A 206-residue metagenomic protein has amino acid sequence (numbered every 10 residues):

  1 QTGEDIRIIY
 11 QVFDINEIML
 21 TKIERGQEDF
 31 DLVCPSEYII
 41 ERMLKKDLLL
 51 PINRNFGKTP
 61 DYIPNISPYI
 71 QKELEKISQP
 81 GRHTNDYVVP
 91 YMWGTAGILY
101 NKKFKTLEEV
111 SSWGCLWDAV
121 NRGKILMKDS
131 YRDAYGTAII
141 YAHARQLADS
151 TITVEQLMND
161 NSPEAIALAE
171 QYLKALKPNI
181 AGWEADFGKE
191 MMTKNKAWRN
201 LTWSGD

Functional and structural regions predicted by a protein language model:
Q1-K46: Early extracytoplasmic/lumenal segment of secretory-pathway proteins
R7-I8, D29-D31, G123-K124, N195-W198: Short active-site oxyanion
I15, E37-I39, K102-K103, N121 (+2 more regions): Solvent-exposed coil/turn segments that connect beta secondary-structure elements in extracytoplasmic/periplasmic
F30-P35, A181-G182, W198-W203: Paired acidic/hydrophobic, glycine-rich loop segments that form the ligand-binding mouth/hinge of periplasmic-binding
L44-M191, K196: Extracytoplasmic ligand-binding site segments that recognize negatively charged/polar headgroups
